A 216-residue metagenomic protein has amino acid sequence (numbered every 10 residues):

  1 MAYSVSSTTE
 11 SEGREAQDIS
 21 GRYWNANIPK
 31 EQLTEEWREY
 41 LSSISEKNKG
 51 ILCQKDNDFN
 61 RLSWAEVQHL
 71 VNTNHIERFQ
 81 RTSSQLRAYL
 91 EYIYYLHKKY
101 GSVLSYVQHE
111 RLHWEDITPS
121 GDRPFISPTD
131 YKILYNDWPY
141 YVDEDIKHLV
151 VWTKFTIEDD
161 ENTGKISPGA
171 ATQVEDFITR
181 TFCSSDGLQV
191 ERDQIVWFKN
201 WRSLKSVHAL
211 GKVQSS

Functional and structural regions predicted by a protein language model:
A2-S216: HIT superfamily nucleotide-processing domains
